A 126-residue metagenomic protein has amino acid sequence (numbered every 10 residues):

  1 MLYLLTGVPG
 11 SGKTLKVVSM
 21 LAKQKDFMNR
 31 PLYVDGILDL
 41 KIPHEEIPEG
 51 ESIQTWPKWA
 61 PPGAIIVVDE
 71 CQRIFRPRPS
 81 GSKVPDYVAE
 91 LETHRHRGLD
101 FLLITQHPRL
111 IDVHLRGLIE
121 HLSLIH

Functional and structural regions predicted by a protein language model:
L5: Hydrophobic anchor at the beta1->P-loop junction of P-loop NTPases
G10: Walker A (P-loop) phosphate-binding loop of P-loop NTPases
K13-T14: Conserved lysine of the Walker
K23-P31: Post-Walker A helix-loop "phosphate-sensing" segment adjacent to the P-loop in P-loop NTPases
K41-A89: Conserved nucleotide-sensing/catalytic segment adjacent to the nucleotide-binding pocket in NTP-handling enzymes
D86-Q106: Substrate-engagement module of ASCE P-loop NTPases
H126: Conserved small/polar residues in nucleotide/adenosyl-binding loops
